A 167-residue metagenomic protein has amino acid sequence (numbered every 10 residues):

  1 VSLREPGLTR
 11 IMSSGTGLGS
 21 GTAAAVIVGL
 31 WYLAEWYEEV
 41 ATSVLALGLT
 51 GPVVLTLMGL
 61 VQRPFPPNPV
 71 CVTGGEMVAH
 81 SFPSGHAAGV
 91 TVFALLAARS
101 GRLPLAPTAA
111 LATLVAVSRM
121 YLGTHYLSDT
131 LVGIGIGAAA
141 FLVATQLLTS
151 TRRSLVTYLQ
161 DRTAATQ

Functional and structural regions predicted by a protein language model:
V1-A24, L55-A79, L159-Q167: N-terminal transmembrane-helix/juxtamembrane module of multi-pass inner/ER membrane proteins
V1-R4, A41, Q62, F82-V90: Hydrophobic, membrane-facing alpha-helical anchors
S2-S13, E35, E39, Y121-Y126: Membrane-helix interfacial "entry" motifs
S20, A34-E35, V61-F65, L122-Y126 (+1 more regions): Short helix-capping/hinge motifs at transmembrane helix termini and TM-loop junctions
T22, E38-A46, P104-P107, S128-V132: Alpha-helical transmembrane segments of integral membrane proteins
I27-V53: Interfacial segments of alpha-helical transmembrane regions
V44-R63, A106-R119: Small-polar-interrupted transmembrane alpha-helices in polytopic inner-membrane proteins
V70-Q167: Membrane-embedded catalytic cores of phosphoryl/pyrophosphoryl-handling enzymes
